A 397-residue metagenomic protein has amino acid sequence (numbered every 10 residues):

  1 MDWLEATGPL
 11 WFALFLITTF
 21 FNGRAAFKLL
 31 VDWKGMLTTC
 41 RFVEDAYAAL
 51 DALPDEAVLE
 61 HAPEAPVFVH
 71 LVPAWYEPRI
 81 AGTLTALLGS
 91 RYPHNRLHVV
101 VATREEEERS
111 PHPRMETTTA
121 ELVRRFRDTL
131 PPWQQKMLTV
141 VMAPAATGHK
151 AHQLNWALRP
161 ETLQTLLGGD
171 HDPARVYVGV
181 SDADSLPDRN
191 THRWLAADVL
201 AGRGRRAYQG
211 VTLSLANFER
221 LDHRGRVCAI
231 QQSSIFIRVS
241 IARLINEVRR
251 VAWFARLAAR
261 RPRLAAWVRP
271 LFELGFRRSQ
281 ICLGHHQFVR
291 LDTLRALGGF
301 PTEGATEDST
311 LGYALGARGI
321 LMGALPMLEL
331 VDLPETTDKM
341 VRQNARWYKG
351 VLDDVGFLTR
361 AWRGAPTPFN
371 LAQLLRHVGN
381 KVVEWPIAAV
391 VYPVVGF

Functional and structural regions predicted by a protein language model:
M1-E60, R269, N380-I387, V391: N-terminal membrane-anchoring/stem segments of glycan-assembly enzymes
P66-V69, H98, T310: Cell-envelope/extracellular polymer assembly enzymes that use nucleotide-activated donors
F68-Y76, S90, A102-R104: A conserved hydrophobic helix/loop-capping motif in glycosyltransferases and polysaccharide synthases
T85-R96, E106: Short, acidic, metal-binding catalytic loop of nucleotide-sugar glycosyltransferases
S110-R175: Active-site-proximal specificity loops/subdomain of glycosyltransferases
R127, P131-W133, H149-L167, R189-G304 (+1 more regions): Long helical/loop segments within the catalytic core of UDP-sugar-dependent glycosyltransferases, especially the large
V178: Short aromatic/hydrophobic "clamp" motif used to bind/position activated sugar donors
E303, G312-L330: Catalytic donor-sugar/metal-binding loop of nucleotide-sugar-dependent glycosyltransferases
